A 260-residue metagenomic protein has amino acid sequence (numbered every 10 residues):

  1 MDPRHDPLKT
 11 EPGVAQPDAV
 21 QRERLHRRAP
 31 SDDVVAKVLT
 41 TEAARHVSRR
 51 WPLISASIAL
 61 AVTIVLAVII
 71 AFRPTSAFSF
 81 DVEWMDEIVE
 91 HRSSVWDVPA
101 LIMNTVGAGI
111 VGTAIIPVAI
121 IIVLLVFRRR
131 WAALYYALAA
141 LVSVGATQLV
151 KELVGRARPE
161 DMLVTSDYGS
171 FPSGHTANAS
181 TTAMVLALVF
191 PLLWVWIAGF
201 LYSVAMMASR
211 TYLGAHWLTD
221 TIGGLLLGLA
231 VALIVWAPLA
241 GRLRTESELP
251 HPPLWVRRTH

Functional and structural regions predicted by a protein language model:
D2-V111, E152-L163: N-terminal transmembrane-helix/juxtamembrane module of multi-pass inner/ER membrane proteins
W51-A59, I116-S143: Interfacial segments of alpha-helical transmembrane regions
V62-V65, S143-T147, M206, V231-W236: Alpha-helical transmembrane segments of multipass membrane proteins
V68, M85, T147-G155, A187 (+2 more regions): Membrane-water interface at transmembrane helix exits
A71-T75, A108, F127, V154-R158 (+3 more regions): Short helix-capping/hinge motifs at transmembrane helix termini and TM-loop junctions
V95-W96, R128-A133, L192-I197: Membrane-helix interface segments
V118-A119, E160-H260: Membrane-embedded catalytic cores of phosphoryl/pyrophosphoryl-handling enzymes
A133-L163, G224, G228-L229: Hydrophobic alpha-helical transmembrane segments of integral membrane proteins
